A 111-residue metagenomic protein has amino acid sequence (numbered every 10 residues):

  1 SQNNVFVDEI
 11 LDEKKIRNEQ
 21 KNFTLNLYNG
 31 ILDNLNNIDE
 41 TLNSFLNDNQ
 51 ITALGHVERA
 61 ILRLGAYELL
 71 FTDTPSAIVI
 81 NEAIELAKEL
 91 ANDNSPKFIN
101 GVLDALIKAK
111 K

Functional and structural regions predicted by a protein language model:
S1-P96, N100-K111: N-terminal interaction/assembly modules
